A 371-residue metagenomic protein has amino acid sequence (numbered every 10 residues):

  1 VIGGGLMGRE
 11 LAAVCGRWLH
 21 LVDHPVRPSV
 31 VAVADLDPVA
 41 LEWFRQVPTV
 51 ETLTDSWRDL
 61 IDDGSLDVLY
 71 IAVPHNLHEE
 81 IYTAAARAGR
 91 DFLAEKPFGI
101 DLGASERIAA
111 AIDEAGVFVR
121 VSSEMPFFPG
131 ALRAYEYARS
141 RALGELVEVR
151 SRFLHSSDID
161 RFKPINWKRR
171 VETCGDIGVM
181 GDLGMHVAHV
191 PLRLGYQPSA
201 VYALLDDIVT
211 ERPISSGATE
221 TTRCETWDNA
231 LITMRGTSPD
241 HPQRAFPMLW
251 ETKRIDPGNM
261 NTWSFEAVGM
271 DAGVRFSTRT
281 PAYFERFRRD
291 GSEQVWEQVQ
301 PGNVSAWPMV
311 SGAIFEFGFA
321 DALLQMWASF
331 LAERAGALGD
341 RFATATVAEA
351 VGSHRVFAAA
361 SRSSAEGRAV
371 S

Functional and structural regions predicted by a protein language model:
V1-P48: N-terminal Rossmann-like dinucleotide-binding module
R17-V26, R141, T237-P242, G336-G339: Alpha-helix termini
R27-V31, E333-G352: Glycine- and charged-residue-rich phosphate/anionic-cofactor binding loop of Rossmann-like
F44-V50, R107-I112: Short, conserved SAM-binding/catalytic segment of Class I S-adenosyl-L-methionine-dependent methyltransferases
E51-W57: Conserved SAM-binding strand-loop segment of SAM-dependent methyltransferases
V68, P74-H75, E79-P126, R141: Beta-strand-loop-alpha-helix segment that lines the small-molecule cofactor/substrate pocket of alpha/beta enzymes
M125-E225, G367: Predominantly a Rossmann-like dinucleotide-binding segment in NAD(P)-dependent oxidoreductases
H189-E285, E316, A322-L338, A358-S361 (+1 more regions): Contiguous beta-strand/loop segments that form the cofactor/metal-binding neighborhood of enzyme cores
